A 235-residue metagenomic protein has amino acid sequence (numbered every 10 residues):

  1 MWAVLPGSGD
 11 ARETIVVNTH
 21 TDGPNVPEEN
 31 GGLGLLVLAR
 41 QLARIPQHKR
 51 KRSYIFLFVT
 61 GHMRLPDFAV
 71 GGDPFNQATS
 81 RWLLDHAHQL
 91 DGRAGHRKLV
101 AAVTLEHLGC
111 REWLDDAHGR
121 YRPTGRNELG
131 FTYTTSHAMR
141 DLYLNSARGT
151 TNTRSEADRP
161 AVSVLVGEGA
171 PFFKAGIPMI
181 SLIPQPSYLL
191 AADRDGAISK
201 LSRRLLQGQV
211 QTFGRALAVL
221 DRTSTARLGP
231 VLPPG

Functional and structural regions predicted by a protein language model:
M1-G7, I45-Q47, S224: Structured lumen-facing ectodomains of secretory-pathway proteins
M1-T21: Acidic/His- and Gly-rich active-site-bordering loop/insert found across diverse amide/peptide-bond hydrolases
A11-I15, K49-Y54, G95-A101, R148-N152 (+1 more regions): Loop/turn elements at helix/coil->beta-strand transitions in domains of secreted/extracellular proteins
T14, G32, L36-A39, N76-L83 (+4 more regions): Extracytoplasmic/secreted envelope proteins and their assembly/folding machinery, especially bacterial periplasmic
T21-T135: Acidic/histidine-rich catalytic neighborhood of metal-dependent amide-processing enzymes
F68-R81, L165-K174, G235: Short, electropositive alpha-helical surface patch
L108-P234: Active-site-adjacent substrate-binding region of metalloamidase/peptidase-like peptide-processing proteins
